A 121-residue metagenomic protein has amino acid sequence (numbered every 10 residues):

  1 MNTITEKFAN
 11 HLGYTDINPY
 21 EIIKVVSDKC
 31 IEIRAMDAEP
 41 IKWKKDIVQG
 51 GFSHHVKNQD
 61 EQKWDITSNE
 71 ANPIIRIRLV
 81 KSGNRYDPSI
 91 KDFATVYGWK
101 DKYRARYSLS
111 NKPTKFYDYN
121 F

Functional and structural regions predicted by a protein language model:
M1-P19, C30, R34-F121: Mixed-charge, low-complexity intrinsically disordered regions
V26-S27: Residue-level recognition of beta-strand termini and adjacent short loop/turns
